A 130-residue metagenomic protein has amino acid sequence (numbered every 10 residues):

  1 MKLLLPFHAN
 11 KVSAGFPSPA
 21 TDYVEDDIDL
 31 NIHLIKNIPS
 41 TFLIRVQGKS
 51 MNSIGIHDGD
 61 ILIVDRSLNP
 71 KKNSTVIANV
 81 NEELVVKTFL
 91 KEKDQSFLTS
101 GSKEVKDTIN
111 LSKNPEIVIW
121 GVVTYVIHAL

Functional and structural regions predicted by a protein language model:
M1-N52, E83-L84, K91-F97, W120 (+1 more regions): Short, positionally conserved secondary-structure boundary motifs
T41, K71-V76: Short, hydrophobic/aromatic-rich segments at coil-to-beta transitions
D58, N79-L84, I117-V118: Short coil-to-beta-strand transition motifs
G59-D60, S74: Structural motif
V85-N114: Aromatic- and Lys/Arg-enriched surface recognition patch
